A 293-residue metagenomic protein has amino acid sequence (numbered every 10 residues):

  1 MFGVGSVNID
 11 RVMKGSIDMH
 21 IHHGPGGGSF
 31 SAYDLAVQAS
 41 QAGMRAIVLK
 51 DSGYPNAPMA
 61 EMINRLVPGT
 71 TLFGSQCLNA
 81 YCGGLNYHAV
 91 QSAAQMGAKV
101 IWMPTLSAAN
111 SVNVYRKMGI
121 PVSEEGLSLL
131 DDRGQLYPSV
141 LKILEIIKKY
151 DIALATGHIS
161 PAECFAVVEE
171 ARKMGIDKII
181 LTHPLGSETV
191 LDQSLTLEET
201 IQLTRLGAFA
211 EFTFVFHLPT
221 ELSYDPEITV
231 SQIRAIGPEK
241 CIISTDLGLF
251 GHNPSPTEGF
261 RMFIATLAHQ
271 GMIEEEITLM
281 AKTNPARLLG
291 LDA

Functional and structural regions predicted by a protein language model:
M1-T70: An N-terminally biased module of ancient metal coordination in phosphate/nucleic-acid-related enzymes
D10, A60-G69, Q91-G97, E145-I147 (+3 more regions): Acidic (Asp/Glu)-rich catalytic clusters
K14-D18, A46, T71-F73, K99-W102 (+4 more regions): Structural preference for beta-strand elements that scaffold enzyme active sites
H20-G24, S52, S75-Y81, P104-A108 (+4 more regions): Active-site beta-loop-alpha junctions enriched in small/polar residues
T70, G83-T182: Extended substrate/RNA-proximal surfaces in nucleic-acid metabolism proteins
E145, Y150-Y224, I242: Catalytic pocket-lining loop regions of alpha/beta-barrel enzymes, especially the amidohydrolase/enolase/GH5 lineages
P238-S255: Short acidic/histidine-rich active-site segments
P256-A293: Mid-to-C-terminal alpha-helical segments outside catalytic/metal-binding sites
